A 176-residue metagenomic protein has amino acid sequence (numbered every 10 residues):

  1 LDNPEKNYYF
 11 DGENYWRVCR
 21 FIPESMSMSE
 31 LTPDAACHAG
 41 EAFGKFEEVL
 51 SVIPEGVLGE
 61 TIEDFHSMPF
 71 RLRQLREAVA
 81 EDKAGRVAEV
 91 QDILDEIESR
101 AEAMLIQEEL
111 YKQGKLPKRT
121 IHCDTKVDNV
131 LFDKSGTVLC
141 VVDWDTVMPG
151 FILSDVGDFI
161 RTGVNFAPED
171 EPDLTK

Functional and structural regions predicted by a protein language model:
L1-G12: Short beta-strand micro-motifs within the conserved protein kinase catalytic domain, predominantly in the N-lobe
D11-Y15, I152-S154: Short, flexible loop/turn motifs enriched in small residues
N14-I22, F159, G163: Short acidic, glycine/tyrosine-flanked loop/strand segments centered on an H-E-D-like triad
Y15, M28-L31, A35, A42 (+2 more regions): Phosphate/dinucleotide-binding and metal-coordinating scaffold of catalytic cores in nucleotide-dependent enzymes
R20-C37, V52-H122, V127-C140: ATP-dependent phospho-/nucleotidyl transfer catalytic cores
V142-V147: Activation of the activation-loop gatekeeper triad in protein kinase-fold domains
L153-K176: Active-site activation/catalytic loop segments of kinase-like enzymes and analogous catalytic loops in related
